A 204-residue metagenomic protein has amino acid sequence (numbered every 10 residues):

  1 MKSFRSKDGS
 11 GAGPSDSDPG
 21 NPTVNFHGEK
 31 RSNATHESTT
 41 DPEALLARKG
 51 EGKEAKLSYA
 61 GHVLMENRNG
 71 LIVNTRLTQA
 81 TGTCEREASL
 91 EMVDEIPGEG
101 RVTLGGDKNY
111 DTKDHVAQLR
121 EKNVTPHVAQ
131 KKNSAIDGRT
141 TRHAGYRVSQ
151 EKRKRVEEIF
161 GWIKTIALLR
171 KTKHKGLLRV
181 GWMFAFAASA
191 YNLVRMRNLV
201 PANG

Functional and structural regions predicted by a protein language model:
M1-K122, Y191-N192, M196-R197: Polybasic low-complexity intrinsically disordered regions
F4-H27, K108-L178, W182-A185: Helix-centered, glycine/charged polyanion-binding patches within enzymatic domains that contact phosphate-containing
L90-M92, R179-V180, S189, G204: Short, charged/polar low-complexity linear motifs in solvent-exposed/disordered segments
I166, R170, R197-G204: A short, flexible helix-boundary coil/loop motif
V180-F186, N192, R197-P201: TerminUS-proximal long segments
